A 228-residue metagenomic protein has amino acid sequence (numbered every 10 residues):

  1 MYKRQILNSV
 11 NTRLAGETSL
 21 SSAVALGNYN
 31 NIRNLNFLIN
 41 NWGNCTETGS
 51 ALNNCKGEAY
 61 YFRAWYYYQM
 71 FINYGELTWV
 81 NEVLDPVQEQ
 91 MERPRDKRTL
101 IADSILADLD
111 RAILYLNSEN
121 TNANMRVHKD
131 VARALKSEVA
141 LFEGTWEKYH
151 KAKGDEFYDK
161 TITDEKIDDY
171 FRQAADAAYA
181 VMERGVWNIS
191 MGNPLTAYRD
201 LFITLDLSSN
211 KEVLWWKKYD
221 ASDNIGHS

Functional and structural regions predicted by a protein language model:
K3-R4, K56, L77, D110-R111 (+2 more regions): An aromatic- and glycine-enriched ligand-binding surface/loop that stacks and positions planar moieties
R4-Y74, E89-D103, A107-N124: Conserved, well-structured interaction surfaces
F71-E82, K148: Short, well-structured active-site flanking segments
V83-P86, Y219-A221: Short, flexible loop/turn elements at secondary-structure junctions
D85-E92, D159: Aromatic- and acidic-residue-enriched carbohydrate-binding clefts of CAZyme catalytic domains
P86, K97, A197-D200: Short, solvent-exposed coil/turn linker segments
